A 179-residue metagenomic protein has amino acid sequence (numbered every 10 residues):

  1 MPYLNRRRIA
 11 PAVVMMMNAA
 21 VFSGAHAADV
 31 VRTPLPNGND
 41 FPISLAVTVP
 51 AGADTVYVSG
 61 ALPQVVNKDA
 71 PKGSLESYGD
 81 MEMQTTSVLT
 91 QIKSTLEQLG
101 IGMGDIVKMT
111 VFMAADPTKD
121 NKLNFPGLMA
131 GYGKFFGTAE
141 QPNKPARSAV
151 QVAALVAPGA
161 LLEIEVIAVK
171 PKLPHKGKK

Functional and structural regions predicted by a protein language model:
Y3, R8-T90, S94-V107, D116-K179: N-terminal presequence-like segments and the immediate start of the first folded domain
